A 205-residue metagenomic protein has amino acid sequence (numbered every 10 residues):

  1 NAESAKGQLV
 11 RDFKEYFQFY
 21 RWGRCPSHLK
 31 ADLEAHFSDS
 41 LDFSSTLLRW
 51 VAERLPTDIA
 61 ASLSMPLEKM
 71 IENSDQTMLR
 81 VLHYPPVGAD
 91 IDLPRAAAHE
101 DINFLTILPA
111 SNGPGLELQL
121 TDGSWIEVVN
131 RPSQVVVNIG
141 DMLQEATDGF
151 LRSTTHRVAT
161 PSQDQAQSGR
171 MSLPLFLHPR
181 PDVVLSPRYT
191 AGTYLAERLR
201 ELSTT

Functional and structural regions predicted by a protein language model:
N1-T205: Peripheral, non-catalytic segments flanking oxidoreductase cores
